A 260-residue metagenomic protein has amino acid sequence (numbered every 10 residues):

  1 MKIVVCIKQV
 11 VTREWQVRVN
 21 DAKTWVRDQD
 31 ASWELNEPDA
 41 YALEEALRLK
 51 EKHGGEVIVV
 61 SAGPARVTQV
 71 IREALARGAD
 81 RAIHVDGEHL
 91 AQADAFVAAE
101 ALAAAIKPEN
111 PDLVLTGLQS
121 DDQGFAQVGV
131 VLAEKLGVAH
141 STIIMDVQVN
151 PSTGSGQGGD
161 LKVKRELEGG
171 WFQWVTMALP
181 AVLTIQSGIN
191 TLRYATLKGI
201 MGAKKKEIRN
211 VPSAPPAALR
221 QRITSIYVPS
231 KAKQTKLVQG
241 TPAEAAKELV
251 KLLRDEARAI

Functional and structural regions predicted by a protein language model:
M1-I260: N-terminal glycine-rich FAD/FM-binding segment characteristic of electron-transfer flavoproteins
